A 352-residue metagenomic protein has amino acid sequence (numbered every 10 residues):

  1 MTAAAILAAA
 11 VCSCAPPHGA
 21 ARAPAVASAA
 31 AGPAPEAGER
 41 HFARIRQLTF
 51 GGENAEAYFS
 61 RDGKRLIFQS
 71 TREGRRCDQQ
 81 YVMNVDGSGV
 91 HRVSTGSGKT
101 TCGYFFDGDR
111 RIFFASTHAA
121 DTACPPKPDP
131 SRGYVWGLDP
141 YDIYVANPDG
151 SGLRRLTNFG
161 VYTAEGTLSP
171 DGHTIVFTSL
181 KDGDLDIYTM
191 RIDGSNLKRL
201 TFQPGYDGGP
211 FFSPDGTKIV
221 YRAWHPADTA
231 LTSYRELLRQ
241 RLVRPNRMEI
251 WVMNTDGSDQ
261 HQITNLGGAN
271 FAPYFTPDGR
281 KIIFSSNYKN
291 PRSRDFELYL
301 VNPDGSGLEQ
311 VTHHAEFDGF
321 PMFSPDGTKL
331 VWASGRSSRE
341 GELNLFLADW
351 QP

Functional and structural regions predicted by a protein language model:
H18-A29: Short, low-complexity, disordered segments immediately C-terminal to signal peptides in bacterial exported proteins
A29-E53, N84-K99, A146-Y162, M190-Y206 (+4 more regions): Multi-bladed beta-propeller domains
F50-E53, S70-Q80, T95-T100, A115-D142 (+8 more regions): A flexible loop/linker signature enriched in serine peptidases of the S9 family
R61-D62, D107-G108, P170-D171, P214-D215 (+2 more regions): Residue-level detector of Asp-centered blade-edge/turn motifs that repeat once per structural unit in beta-propeller
L66-I67, I112, I175, I219 (+2 more regions): Hydrophobic beta-strand positions that form the internal "hydrophobic ladder" of WD40/Gbeta-like beta-propeller blades
